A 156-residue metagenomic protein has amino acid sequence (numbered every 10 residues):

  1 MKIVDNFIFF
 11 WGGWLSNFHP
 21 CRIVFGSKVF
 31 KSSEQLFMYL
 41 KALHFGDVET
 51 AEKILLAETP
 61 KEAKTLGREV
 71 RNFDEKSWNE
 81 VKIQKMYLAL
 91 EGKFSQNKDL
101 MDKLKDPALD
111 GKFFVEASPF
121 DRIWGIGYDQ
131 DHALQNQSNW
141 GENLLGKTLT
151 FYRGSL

Functional and structural regions predicted by a protein language model:
M1-L156: Charged, low-complexity intrinsically disordered segments
